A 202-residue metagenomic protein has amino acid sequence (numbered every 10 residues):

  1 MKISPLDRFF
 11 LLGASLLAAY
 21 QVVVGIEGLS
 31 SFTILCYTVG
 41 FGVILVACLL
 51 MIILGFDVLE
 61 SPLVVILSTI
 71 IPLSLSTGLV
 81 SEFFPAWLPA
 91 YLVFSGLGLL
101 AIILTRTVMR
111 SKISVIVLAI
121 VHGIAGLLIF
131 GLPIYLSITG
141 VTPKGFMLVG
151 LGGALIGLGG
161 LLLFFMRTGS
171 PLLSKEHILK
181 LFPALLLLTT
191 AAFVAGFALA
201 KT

Functional and structural regions predicted by a protein language model:
M1-G13, L179-F182: N-terminal membrane topogenic signal
G25, A47-L59, A101-V115, L161-L173: C-terminal ends of transmembrane helices
S31-I44, V65, P85-G96, G145-G157: Structural signature of hydrophobic alpha-helical transmembrane segments
L59-I71, A90-F94, V115-I124, E176-P183: Cytoplasmic-side transmembrane-helix entry/capping segments in multi-pass membrane proteins
L79-T142: Membrane-proximal helix-loop-helix units in multi-pass membrane proteins
I124-G131, L148-M166, L187-A191: Hydrophobic alpha-helical membrane segments
F164-L188: Interfacial loop-to-transmembrane junctions
F193-T202: Juxtamembrane boundary at the C-terminal end of a transmembrane helix
